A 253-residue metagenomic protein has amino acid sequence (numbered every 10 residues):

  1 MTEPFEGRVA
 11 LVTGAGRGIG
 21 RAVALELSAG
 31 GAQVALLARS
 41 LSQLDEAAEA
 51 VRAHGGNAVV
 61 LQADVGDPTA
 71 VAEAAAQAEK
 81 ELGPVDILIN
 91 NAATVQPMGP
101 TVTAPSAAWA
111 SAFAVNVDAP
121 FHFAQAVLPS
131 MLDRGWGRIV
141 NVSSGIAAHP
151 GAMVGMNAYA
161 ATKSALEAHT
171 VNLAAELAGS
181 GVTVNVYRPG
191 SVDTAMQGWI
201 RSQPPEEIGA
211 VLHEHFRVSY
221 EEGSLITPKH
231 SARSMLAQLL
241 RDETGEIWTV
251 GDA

Functional and structural regions predicted by a protein language model:
V9, G16-R17: Conserved glycine-rich cofactor-binding loop
A32-E46: Conserved glycine-rich Rossmann-like NAD(P)H-binding loop of the short-chain dehydrogenase/reductase
S42, Q62-E73, S106: The beta1-alpha1 cofactor-binding region of Rossmann-like NAD(H)/NADP(H)-dependent oxidoreductases
G99-T101, A108-A110: Substrate-binding pocket helix/loop in short-chain dehydrogenase/reductase
A124-Q125, V171: A short, exposed helix-loop element centered on a Lys and neighboring polar residues
V140-A165, T170-V171, A175-G179, S191: Catalytic loop of short-chain dehydrogenase/reductase
G179-V182, V186, T194, P205-A253: C-terminal helical subdomain
